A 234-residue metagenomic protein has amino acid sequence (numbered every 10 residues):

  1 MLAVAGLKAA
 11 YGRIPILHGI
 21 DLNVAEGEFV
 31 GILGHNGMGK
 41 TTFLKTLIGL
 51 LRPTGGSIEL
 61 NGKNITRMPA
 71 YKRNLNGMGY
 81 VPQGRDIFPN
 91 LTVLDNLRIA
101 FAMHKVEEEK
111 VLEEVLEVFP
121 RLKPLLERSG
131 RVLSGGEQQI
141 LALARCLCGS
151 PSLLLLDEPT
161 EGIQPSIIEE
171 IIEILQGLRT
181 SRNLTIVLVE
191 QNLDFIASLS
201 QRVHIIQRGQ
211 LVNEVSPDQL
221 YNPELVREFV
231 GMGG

Functional and structural regions predicted by a protein language model:
L33-H35: The feature captures the beta-strand-to-loop junction immediately N-terminal to the Walker
I48: Helix-to-loop junction immediately C-terminal to a conserved catalytic motif
G56-N64, N76, E108-K110, E117: Conserved ABC transporter NBD signature motif
N64-G84, L112, P124-E127, L220-V226: ABC ATPase NBD coupling module
S129-L133, E137: Conserved ABC ATPase signature
C148-S152: A short, proline-enriched helix->beta-strand linker immediately N-terminal to the Walker B motif in ABC-type P-loop
L154-E158: Catalytic Walker B motif of ABC-type/P-loop ATPase nucleotide-binding domains
